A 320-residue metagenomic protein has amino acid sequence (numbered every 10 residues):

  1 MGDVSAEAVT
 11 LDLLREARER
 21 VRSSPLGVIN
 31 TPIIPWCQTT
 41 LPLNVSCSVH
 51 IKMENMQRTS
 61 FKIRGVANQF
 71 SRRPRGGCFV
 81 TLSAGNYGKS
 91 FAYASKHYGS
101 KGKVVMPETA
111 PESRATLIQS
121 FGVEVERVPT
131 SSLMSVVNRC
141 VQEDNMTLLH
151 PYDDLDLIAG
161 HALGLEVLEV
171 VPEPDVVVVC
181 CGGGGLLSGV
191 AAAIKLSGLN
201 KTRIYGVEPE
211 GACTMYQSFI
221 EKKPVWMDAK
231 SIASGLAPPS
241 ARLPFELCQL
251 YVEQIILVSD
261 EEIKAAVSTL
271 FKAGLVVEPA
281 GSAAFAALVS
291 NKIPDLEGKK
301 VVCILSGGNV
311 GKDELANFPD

Functional and structural regions predicted by a protein language model:
M1-D320: PLP-dependent amino-acid enzyme catalytic core
